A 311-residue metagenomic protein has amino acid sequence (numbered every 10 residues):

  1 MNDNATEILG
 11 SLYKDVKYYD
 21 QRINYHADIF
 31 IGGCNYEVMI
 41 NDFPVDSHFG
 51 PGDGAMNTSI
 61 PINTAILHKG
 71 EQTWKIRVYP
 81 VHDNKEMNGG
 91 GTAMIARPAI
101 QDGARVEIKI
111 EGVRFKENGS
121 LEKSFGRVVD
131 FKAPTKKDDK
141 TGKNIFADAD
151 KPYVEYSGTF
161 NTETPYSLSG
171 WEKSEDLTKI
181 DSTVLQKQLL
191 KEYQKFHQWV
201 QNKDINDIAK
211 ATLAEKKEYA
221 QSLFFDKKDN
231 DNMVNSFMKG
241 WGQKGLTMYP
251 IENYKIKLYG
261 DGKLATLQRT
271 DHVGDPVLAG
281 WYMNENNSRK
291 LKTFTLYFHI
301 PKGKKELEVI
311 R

Functional and structural regions predicted by a protein language model:
M1-Y36, V78-N202, N206, L213-A214 (+2 more regions): Beta-strand-rich recognition domains
N35-D53, E111: Short strand-turn-strand beta-turns centered on an Asx-Gly dipeptide
D42-P44, P51, V78-P80, T212-L213: A mature extracytoplasmic/lumenal domain signature
G50-A55, D130-P134: A short, sequence-level motif marking secondary-structure junctions
N57-A65: Exposed aromatic-hydrophobic patches
H68-Y79: Short, well-structured beta-strand segments within conserved domains
K210-A211, A220: Mature, soluble, non-transmembrane domains
K216-N232: Short, charge-rich amphipathic alpha-helical segments embedded in non-transmembrane helical bundles/solenoids
